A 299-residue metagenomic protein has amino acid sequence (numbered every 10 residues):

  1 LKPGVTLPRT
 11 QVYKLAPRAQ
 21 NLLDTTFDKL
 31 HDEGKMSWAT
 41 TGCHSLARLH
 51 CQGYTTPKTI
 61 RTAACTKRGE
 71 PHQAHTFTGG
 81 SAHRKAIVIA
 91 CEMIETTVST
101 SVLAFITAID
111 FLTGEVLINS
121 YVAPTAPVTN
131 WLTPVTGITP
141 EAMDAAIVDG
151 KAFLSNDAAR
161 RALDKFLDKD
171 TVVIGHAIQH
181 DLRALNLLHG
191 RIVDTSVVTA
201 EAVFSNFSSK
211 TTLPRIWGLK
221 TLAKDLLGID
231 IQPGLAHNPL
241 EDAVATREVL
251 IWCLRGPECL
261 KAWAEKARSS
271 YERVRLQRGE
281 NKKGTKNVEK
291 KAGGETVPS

Functional and structural regions predicted by a protein language model:
L1-V172, I178-S299: Intrinsically disordered, low-complexity terminal extensions that flank but exclude the folded catalytic cores
